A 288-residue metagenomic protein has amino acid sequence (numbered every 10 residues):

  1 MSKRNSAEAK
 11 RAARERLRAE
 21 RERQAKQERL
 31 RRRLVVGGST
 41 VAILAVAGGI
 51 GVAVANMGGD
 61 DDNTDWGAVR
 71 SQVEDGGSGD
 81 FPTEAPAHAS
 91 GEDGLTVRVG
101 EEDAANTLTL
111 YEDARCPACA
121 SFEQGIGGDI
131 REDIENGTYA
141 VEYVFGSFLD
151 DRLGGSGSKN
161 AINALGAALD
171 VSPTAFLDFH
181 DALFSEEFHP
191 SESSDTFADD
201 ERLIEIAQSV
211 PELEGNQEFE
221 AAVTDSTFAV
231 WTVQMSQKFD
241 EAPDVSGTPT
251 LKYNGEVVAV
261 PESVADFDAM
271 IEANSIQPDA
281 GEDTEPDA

Functional and structural regions predicted by a protein language model:
K3-D62, I206-A288: C-terminal cap of thioredoxin/glutaredoxin-like
R14, G91-V97, L169, E201-L203: Short acidic/polar alpha-helix capping motifs at helix-coil junctions
M57-A118, F122-I126, E135, F145 (+1 more regions): Extracytoplasmic low-complexity, Pro/Thr/Ser/Ala/Gly-rich segments that lie immediately after a secretion/anchoring
A87, D200-Q208: N-terminal short leaders/motifs
V99, T107, A167-D170, S194 (+2 more regions): Short N-terminal micro-motifs specific to bacterial/archaeal maturation and metal-cluster initiation sites
E102-D103, E135-N136, V171, P243-V245: Extracellular/periplasmic catalytic domains that process cell-envelope and extracellular macromolecules
T109-L110, A140-Y143, T250-K252: Structural recognition of the beta-strand scaffold that forms the well-ordered cores of secreted hydrolase catalytic
A114, A120-R202: Structural alpha/beta surface segment adjacent to cysteine/selenocysteine redox centers across thiol/disulfide enzymes
